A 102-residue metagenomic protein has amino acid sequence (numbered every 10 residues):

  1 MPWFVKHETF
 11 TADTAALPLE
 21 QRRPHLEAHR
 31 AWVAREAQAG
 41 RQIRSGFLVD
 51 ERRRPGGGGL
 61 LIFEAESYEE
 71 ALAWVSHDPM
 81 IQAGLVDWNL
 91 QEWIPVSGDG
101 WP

Functional and structural regions predicted by a protein language model:
M1-P102: Conserved, structured core segments of small domains
